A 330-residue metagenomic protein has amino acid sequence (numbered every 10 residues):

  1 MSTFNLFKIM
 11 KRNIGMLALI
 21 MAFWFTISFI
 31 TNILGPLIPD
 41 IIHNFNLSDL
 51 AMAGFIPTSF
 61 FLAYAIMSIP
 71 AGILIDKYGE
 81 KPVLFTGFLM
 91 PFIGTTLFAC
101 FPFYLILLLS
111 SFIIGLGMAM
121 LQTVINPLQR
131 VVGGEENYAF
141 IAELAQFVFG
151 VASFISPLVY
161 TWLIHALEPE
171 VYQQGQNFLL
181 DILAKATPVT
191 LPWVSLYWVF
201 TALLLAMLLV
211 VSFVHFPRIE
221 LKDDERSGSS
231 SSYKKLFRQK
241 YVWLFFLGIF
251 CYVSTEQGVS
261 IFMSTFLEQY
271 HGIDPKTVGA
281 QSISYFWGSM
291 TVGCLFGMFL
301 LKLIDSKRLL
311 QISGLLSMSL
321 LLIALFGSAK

Functional and structural regions predicted by a protein language model:
G15-L47, I125-N126, S156, Y160 (+1 more regions): Extracytoplasmic
L34-G35, S156-H165, K235-G288: Extracytoplasmic gate region of multi-pass secondary transporters
G54-I73, S284-F296: Central cavity-lining transmembrane alpha-helices of secondary-active solute carriers, predominantly the Major
I66-L105: Conserved MFS/SLC helix-loop-helix module at the cytosolic interface between two early adjacent transmembrane helices
G79, C100-L105, G272, D305 (+1 more regions): Helix-breaking motifs and short loop linkers at transmembrane-helix boundaries and internal kinks in secondary membrane
M120-G134: Intracellular juxtamembrane helix-capping segments at the cytosolic ends of symmetry-related transmembrane helices
N137-V171: Glycine-rich segments within core transmembrane alpha-helices of 12-TM secondary carriers
I164-P169, P188, W198-D224: C-terminal membrane-cytosol helix-exit motif in multi-pass small-molecule transporters
